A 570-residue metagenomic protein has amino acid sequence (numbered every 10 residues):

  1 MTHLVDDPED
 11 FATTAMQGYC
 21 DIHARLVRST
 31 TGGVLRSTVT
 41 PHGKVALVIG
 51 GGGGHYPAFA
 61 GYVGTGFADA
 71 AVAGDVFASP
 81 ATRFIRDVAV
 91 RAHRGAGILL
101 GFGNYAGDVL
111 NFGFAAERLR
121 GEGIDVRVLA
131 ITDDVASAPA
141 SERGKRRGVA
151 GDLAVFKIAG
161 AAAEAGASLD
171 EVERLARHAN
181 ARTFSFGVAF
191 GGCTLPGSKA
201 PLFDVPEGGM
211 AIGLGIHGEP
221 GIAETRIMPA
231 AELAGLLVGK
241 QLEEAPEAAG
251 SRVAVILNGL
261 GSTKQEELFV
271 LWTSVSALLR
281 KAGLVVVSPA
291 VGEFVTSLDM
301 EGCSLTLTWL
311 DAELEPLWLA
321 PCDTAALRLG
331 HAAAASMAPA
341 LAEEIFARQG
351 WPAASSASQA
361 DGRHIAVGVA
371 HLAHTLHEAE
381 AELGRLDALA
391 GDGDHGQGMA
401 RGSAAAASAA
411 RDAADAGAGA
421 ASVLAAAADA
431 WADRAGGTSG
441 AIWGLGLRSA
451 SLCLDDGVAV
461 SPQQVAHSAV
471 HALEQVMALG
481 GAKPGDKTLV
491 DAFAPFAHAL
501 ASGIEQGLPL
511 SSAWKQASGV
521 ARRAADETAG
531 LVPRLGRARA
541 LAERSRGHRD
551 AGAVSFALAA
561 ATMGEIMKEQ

Functional and structural regions predicted by a protein language model:
M1-Q570: N-terminal loops that bind phosphate or other acidic moieties and the adjacent beta-alpha structural core
